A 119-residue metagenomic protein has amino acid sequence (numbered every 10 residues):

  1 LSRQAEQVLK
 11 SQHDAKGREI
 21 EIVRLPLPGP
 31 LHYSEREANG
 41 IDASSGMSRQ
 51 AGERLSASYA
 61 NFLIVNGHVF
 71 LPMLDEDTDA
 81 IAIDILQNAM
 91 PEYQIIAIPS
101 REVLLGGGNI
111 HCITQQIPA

Functional and structural regions predicted by a protein language model:
L1-A119: Histidine/cysteine-enriched polar flanking segments
